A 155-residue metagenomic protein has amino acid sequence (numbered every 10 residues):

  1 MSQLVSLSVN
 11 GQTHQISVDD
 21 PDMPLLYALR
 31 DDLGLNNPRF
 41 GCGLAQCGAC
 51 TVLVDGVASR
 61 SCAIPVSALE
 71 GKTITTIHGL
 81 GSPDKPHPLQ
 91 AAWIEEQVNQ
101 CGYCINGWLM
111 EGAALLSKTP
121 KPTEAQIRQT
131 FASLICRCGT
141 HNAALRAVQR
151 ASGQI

Functional and structural regions predicted by a protein language model:
M1-I155: Signature of N-terminal electron-transfer/Fe-S-associated modules in redox systems
